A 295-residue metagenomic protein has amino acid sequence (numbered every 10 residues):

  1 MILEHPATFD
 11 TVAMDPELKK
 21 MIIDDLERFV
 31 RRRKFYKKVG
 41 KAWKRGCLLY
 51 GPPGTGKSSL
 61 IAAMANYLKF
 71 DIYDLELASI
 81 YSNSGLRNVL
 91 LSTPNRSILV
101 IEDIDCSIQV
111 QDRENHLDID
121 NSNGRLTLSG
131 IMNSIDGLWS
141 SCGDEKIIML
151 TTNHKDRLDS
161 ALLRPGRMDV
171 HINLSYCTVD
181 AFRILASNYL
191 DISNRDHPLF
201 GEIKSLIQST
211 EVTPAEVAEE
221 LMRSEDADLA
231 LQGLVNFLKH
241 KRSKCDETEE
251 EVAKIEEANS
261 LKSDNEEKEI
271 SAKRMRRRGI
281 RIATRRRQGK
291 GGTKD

Functional and structural regions predicted by a protein language model:
M1-P6: Interdomain "pre-motor" coupling segment immediately N-terminal to P-loop NTPase/helicase cores
F9: Short, basic/aromatic recognition patches that contact phosphate-bearing ligands
V12, P16-K19, S224, D228: Generic detection of long, well-ordered alpha-helical segments
M14-G201: Walker A/P-loop NTP-binding motif of AAA+ ATPase domains
D120, A161-G166, V170-D295: C-terminal alpha-helical "lid" subdomain
